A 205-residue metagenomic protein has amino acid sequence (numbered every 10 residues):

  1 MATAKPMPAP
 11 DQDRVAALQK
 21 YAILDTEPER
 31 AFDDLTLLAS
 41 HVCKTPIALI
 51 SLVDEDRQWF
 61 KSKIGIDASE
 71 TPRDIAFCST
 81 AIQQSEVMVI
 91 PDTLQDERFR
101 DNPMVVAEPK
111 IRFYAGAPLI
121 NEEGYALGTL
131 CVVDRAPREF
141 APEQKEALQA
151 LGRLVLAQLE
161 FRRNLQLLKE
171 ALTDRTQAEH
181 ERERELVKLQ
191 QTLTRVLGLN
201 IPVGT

Functional and structural regions predicted by a protein language model:
R14-K20, D34, D174-T205: PAS/LOV and related PAS-like sensory modules
A16-A17, I47, V53-K63, A68-R112: Regulatory sensory and allosteric helical modules in signal-transduction proteins and certain transcription factors
D25-R57, R73, L199-G204: Helix-loop-beta substructure at the N-terminus of cytosolic sensory domains that couple signal/ligand detection
I50, E123-G124: Glycine-biased flexible loop/turn sites that connect beta-strands or occur in inter-domain linkers
R112-E123: A short, aliphatic-rich beta-strand micro-motif
T129-R138: Short beta-strand-to-loop transition segments that serve as allosteric relay/switch motifs in sensory/regulatory domains
F140-A157: Amphipathic alpha-helical "output/dimerization" segments
L159-D174, H180: Short alpha-helical interdomain "coupling" segment at the junction between an upstream regulatory sensor module
